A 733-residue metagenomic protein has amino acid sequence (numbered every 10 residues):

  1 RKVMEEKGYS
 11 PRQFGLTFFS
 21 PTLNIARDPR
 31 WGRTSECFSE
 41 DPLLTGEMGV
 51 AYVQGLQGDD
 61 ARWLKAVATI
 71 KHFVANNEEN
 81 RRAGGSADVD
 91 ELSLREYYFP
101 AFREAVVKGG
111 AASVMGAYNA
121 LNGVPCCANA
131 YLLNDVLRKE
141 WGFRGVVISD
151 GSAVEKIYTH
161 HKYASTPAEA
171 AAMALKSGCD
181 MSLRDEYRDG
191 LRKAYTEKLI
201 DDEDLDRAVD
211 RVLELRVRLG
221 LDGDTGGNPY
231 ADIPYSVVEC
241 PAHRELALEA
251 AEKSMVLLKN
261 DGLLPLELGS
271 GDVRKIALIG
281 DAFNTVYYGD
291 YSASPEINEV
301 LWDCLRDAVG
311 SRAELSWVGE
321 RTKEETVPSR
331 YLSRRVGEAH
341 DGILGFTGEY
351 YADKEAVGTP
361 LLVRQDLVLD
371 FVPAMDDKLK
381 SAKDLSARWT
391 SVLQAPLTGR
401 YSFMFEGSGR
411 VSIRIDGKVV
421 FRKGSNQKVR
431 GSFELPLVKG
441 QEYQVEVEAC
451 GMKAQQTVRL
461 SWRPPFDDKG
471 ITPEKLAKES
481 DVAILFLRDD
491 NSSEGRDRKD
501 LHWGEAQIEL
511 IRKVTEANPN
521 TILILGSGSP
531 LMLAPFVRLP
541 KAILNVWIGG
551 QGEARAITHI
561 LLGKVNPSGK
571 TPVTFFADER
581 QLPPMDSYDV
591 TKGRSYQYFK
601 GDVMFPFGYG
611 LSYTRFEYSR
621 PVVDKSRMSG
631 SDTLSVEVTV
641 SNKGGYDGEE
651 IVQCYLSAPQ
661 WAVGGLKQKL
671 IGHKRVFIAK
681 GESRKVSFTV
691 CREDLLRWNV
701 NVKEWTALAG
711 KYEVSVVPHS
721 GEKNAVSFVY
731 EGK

Functional and structural regions predicted by a protein language model:
R1-W698, E704-S720, S727: Glycoside hydrolase catalytic-domain context in secreted enzymes
Y730-G732: Interdomain boundary/hinge segments at the C-termini of tandem beta-sandwich modules
